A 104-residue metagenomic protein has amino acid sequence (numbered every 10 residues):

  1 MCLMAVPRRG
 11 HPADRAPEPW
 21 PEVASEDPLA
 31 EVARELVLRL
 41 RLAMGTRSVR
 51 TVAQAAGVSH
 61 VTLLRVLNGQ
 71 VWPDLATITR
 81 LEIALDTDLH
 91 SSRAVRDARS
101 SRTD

Functional and structural regions predicted by a protein language model:
M1-L3: Short, Lys/Arg-enriched N-terminal segments with co-localized hydrophobic residues within the first ~10-30 amino acids
V6-R47, H90-R93, S101: A short, Lys/Arg-rich alpha-helix, primarily the initiator
L38, L42, R65, I83: DNA-binding alpha-helical recognition surfaces that contact promoter or target DNA
G45-R65: Short alpha-helical DNA-recognition segment
T46-S48, P73-A76: Residue-level signal for the short linker/turn that defines the boundary of a DNA-recognition helix
Q70-V71, L85, R96-R99: The DNA-recognition helices of helix-turn-helix-type DNA-binding domains
A76-S92: DNA major-groove recognition helix of helix-turn-helix/homeodomain DNA-binding modules
